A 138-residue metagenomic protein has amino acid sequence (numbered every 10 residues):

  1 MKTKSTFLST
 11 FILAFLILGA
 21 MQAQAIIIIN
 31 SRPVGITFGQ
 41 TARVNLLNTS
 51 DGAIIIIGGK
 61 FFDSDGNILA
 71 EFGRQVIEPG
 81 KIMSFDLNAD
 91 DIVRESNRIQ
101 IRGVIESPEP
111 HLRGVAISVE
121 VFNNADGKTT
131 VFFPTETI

Functional and structural regions predicted by a protein language model:
M1-F11: Bacterial N-terminal signal peptides that target proteins for export
K2-K4, G19, A23: Intrinsically disordered, glycine/charged-rich N-terminal periplasmic/extracytoplasmic linker segments that lie
T10-G19: Bacterial N-terminal signal peptides
Q22-I138: Gly/Pro-rich, tryptophan- and cysteine-flecked surface segments typical of secreted/extracellular proteins
